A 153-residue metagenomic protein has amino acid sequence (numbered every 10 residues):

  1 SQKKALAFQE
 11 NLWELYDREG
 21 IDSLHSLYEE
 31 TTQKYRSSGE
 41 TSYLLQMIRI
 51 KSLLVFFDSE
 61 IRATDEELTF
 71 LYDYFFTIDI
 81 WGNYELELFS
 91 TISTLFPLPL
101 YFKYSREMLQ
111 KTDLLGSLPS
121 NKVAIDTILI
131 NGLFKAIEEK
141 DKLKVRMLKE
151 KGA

Functional and structural regions predicted by a protein language model:
S1-A7: Basic, Lys/Arg-rich alpha-helical nucleic-acid-recognition elements, primarily the DNA-binding modules of transcription
A5, T41-I48, I80-F89, P119-I130: Start-of-helix signal in alpha-solenoid helical-repeat scaffolds, especially tetratricopeptide repeats
N11-R18, Q46-S59, E87-L98, T127-E138: Tandem amphipathic alpha-helical repeat scaffolds
D17-E30, E60-T69, L98-Q110, E139-E150: Helix-turn-helix repeat elements of alpha-solenoid scaffolds
S23-I61: Internal, conserved structured core segments that host functional sites
T31-T41, F70-W81, E107-K122, E150-A153: Solenoid-like repeat scaffolds
L54-F57, R62, L68-L115: Hydrophobic, aromatic-enriched interface-forming segments
Q110-D126, I130, A136-L143: Long, positively charged binding patches that form subdomain-scale interaction surfaces for polyanionic ligands
